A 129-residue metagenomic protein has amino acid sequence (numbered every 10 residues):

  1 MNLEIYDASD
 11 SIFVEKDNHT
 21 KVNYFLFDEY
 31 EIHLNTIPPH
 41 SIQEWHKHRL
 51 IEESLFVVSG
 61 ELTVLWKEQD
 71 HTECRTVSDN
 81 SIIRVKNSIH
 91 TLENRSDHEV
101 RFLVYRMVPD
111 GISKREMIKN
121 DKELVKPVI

Functional and structural regions predicted by a protein language model:
M1-L34, E44, C74-R75, R115-I129: A short, N-terminal "cap"/entry segment at the start of jelly-roll beta-barrel domains of the cupin/DSBH fold
N35, S54, N80-S81, H90: Hydrophobic/aromatic beta-strand elements that line small-molecule binding cavities or substrate pockets in beta-rich
T36-I37, R49-T63, M107: Short, conserved beta-strand element in jelly-roll/cupin
W45-H46, V64-L65, V85, H90-S96 (+1 more regions): Short beta-strand His + acidic residue motifs that chelate non-heme Fe in jelly-roll/DSBH and cupin folds
L50, Q69, D97-H98: Short strand-connecting beta-turns/loops that link adjacent beta-strands
Q69-N87: Short acidic-glycine-tyrosine-enriched beta hairpin
T91-I129: Double-stranded beta-helix
